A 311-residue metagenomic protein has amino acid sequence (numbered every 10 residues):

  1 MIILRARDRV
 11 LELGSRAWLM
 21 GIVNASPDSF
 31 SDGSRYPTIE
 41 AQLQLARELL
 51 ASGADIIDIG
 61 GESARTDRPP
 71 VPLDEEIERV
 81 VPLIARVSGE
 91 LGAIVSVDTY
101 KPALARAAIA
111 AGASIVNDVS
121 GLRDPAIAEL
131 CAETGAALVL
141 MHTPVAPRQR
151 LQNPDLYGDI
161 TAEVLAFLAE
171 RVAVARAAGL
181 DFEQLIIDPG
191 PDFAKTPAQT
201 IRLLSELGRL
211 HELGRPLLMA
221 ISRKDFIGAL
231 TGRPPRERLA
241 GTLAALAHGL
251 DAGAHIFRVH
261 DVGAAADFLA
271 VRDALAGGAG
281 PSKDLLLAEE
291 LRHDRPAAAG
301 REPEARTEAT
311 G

Functional and structural regions predicted by a protein language model:
M1-R16: N-terminal carbohydrate-binding accessory modules
L4-R7, S31-L45, A64-G92, T99-A103 (+3 more regions): Active-site-adjacent loop and "lid" segments of alpha/beta metabolic enzymes
E12, A17-I39: N-terminal binding-site loop/beta-alpha segment at the start of enzyme catalytic domains that lines or forms
A17-M20, L138, Q184, P216: Structural motif
M20, A54, I94, S114 (+1 more regions): Hydrophobic "anchor" residues on beta-strands that sit immediately upstream of conserved functional sites
Q44-G60, A252-G253: Catalytic domains of carbohydrate-active enzymes, especially glycoside hydrolases
L50-A51, A169-Q184: Phosphate/pyrophosphate-binding loops at sites that engage ATP/ADP/AMP, CoA/4′-phosphopantetheine, polyphosphate
